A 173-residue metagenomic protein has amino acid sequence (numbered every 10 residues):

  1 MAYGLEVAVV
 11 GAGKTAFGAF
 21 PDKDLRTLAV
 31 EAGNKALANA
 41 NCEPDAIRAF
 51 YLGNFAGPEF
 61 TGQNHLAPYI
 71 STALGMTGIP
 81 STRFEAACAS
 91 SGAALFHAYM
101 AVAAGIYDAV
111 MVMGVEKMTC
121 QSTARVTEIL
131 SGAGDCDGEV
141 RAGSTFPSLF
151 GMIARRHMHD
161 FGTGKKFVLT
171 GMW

Functional and structural regions predicted by a protein language model:
M1-R26, K35, C136, V140 (+2 more regions): Condensing-enzyme catalytic core mediating Claisen C-C bond formation in acyl metabolism
A2-A8, G57-M113, K117-L149: Conserved catalytic cysteine-centered active-site region of acyl-thioester-dependent Claisen-condensing enzymes
V10, A36, I47-F50, S91 (+2 more regions): Buried hydrophobic positions in well-ordered alpha/beta secondary-structure cores of metabolic enzymes
A12-G13, N54, M113-E116, G171: Fold-independent oxyanion-binding glycine-rich loops and adjacent beta-strand/coil segments at enzyme active sites
K23-V30, A46-Y51, G57-P58, H65 (+1 more regions): Metallocofactor- and cofactor-centric catalytic cores in central/energy metabolism, strongly enriched
R26-N41, L66, F150-A154: Short, well-ordered amphipathic alpha-helical segments that serve as non-catalytic structural scaffolds within diverse
N34-R48, H157-G162: Phosphate/pyrophosphate-binding loops at sites that engage ATP/ADP/AMP, CoA/4′-phosphopantetheine, polyphosphate
E43-P44, T77, G164-F167: Helix N-cap / loop-to-helix initiation motif
